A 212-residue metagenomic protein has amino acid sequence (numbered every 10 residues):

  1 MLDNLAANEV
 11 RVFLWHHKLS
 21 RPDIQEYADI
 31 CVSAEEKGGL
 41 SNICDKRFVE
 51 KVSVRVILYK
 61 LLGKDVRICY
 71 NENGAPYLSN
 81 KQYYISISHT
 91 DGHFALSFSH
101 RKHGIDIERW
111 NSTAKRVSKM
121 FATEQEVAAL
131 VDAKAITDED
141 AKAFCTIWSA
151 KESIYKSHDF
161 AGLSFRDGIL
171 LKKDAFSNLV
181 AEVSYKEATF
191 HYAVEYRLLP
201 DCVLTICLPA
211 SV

Functional and structural regions predicted by a protein language model:
M1-V212: Core catalytic alpha/beta fold that binds nucleotide/phospho-ligands
